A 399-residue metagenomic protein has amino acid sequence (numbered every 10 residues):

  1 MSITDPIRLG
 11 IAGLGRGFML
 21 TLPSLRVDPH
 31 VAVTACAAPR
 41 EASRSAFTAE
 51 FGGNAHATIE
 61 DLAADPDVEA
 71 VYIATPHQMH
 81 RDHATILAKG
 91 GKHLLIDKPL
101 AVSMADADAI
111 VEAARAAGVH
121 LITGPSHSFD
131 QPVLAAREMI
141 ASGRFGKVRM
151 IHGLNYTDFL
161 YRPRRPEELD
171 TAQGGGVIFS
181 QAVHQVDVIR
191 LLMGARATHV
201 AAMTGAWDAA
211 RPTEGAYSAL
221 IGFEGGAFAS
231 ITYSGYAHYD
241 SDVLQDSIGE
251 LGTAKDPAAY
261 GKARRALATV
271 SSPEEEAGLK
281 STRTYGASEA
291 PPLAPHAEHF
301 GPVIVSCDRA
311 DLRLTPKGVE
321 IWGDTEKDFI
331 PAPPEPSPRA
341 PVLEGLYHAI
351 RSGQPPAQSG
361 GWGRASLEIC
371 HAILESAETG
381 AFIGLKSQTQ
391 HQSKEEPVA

Functional and structural regions predicted by a protein language model:
M1-F51: N-terminal Rossmann-like dinucleotide-binding module
M1-P6, A70-Y72, S272-E289, L293-H296 (+5 more regions): C-terminal helix-rich "cap/oligomerization" subdomain common to oxidoreductases
A35, A70, M150: Short, Asp-centered acidic motifs that coordinate Mg2+ and/or phosphate in catalytic or ligand-binding sites
R44, H83, I110, A136 (+1 more regions): Aromatic/hydrophobic pocket-lining residues that form π-stacking "cages" and hydrophobic walls in ligand
G53, G90-K92, A117-V119, E224-F228: A short helix->loop->beta-strand "cap" motif at the edges of active sites that frequently abuts
G53-A113: Beta-loop-alpha module in the N-terminal Rossmann-like domain of NAD(P)-dependent dehydrogenases, especially those
H120, H127-I231, G235-G252, G380: Predominantly a Rossmann-like dinucleotide-binding segment in NAD(P)-dependent oxidoreductases
D242-P291: Charged, glycine/proline-rich intrinsically disordered loops and linkers
